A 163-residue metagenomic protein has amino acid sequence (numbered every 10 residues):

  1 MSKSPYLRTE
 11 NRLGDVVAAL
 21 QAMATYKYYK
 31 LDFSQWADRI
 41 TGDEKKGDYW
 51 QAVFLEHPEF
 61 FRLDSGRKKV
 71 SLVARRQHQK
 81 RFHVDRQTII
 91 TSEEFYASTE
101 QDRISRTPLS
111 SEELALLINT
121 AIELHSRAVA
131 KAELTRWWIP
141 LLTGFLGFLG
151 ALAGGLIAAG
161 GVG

Functional and structural regions predicted by a protein language model:
M1-L117: Cytosolic/nucleoplasmic/matrix-facing N-terminal domains/tails of membrane-anchored or organelle-targeted proteins
S110, A115, N119-E133: Short, charged N-terminal extramembrane segments
S126-G163: C-terminal single-pass membrane-anchor helix
